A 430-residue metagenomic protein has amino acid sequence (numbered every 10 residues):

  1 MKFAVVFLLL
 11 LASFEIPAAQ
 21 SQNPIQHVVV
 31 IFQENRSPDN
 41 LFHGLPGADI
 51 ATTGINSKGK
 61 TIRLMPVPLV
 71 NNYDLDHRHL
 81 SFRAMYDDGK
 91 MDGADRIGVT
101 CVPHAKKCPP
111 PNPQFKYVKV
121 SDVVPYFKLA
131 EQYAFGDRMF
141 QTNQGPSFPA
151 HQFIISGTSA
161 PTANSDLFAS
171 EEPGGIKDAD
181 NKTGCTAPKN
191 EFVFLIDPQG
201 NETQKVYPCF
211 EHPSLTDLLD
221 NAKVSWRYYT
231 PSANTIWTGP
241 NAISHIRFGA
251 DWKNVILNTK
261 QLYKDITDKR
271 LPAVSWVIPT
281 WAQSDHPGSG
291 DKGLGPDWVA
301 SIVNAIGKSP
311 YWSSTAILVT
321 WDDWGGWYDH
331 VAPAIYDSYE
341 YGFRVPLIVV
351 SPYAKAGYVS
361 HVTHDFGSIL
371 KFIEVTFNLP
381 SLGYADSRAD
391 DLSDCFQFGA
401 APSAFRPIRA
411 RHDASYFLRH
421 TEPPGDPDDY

Functional and structural regions predicted by a protein language model:
A4-S13: Bacterial N-terminal signal peptides
A18-Y430: N-terminal pro-sequences and low-complexity stem/linker regions of secreted or lumenal proteins
